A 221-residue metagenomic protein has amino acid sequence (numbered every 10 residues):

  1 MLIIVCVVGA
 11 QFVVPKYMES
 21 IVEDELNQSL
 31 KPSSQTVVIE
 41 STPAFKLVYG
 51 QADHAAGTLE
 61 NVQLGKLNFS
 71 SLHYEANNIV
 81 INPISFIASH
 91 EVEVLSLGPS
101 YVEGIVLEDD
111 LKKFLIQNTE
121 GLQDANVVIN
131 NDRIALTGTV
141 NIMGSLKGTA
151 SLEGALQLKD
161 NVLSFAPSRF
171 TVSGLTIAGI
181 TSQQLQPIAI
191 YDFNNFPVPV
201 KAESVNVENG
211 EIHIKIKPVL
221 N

Functional and structural regions predicted by a protein language model:
M1-K16, N77-F114, G148-T171: N-terminal short leaders/motifs
M1-Y49, N61-K66, E208-N209, K215-N221: Hydrophobic membrane-targeting and insertion signals
Q28-Q35, I116-Q123, L146, F193-P199: Short secondary-structure junctions
P32-L111, N118-A125, I129-I142: N-terminal beta-strand/beta-hairpin edge segment
A55, L72, L136, A150-G154 (+1 more regions): Hydrophobic residues positioned within well-ordered beta-strands of beta-sheet architectures
T58, T137, A166, K215-K217: Beta-strand residues in well-ordered beta-sheet regions across diverse protein folds
I105-S182, Q186: Soluble extracytoplasmic domains of inner/organellar membrane proteins
T176-N221: Extracytoplasmic/luminal low-complexity segments enriched in Pro/Gly and acidic/polar residues that act as flexible
